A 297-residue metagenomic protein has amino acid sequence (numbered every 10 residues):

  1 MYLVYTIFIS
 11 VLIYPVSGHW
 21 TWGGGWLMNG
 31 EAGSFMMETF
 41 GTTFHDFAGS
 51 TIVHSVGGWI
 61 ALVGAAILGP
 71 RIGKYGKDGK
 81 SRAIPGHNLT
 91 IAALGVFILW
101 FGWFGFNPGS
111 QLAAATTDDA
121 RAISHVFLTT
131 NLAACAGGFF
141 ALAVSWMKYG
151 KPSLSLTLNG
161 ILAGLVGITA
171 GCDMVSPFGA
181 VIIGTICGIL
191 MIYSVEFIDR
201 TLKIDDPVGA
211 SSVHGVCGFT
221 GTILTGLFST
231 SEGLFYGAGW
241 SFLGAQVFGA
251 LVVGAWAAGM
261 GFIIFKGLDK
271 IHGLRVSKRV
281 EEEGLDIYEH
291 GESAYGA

Functional and structural regions predicted by a protein language model:
M1-A297: Glycine- and aromatic-enriched membrane alpha-helices
